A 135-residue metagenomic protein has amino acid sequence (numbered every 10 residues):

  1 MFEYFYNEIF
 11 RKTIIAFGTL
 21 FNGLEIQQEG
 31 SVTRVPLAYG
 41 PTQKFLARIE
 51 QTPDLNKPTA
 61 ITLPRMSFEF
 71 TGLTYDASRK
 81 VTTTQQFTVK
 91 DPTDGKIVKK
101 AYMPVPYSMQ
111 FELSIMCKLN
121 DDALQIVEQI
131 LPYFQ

Functional and structural regions predicted by a protein language model:
M1-E29, A77, V89-Q135: Charged, amphipathic alpha-helical segments and their flanking helix caps
M1-Q86: Small/polar-rich, solvent-exposed N-terminal microdomains that initiate assembly or binding
